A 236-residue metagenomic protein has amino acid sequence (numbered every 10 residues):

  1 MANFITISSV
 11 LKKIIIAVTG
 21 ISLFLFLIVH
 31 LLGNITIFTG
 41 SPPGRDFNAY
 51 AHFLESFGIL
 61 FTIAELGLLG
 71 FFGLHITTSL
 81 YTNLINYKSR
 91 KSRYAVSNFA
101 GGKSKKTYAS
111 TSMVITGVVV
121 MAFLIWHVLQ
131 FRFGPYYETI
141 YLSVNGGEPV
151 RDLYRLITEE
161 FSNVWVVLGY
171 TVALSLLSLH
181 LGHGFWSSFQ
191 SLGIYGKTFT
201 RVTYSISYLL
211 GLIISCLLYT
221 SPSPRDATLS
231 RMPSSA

Functional and structural regions predicted by a protein language model:
I7-L23, T107-V118, Y204-G211: Alpha-helical transmembrane segments and their helix-start/interface "positive-inside/aromatic belt" motifs in integral
F24-I37: Alpha-helical transmembrane segments of multi-pass membrane proteins
S41-F57, G146-G147: Perimembrane loop-to-helix junctions flanking transmembrane segments
I115-V144: Transmembrane alpha-helix/helix-exit interface in multi-pass inner-membrane proteins
G134-F161: Membrane-interface interhelical connector segments
S178-G196: Transmembrane alpha-helical segments of integral membrane proteins
S191-L210: Interfacial loop-to-transmembrane junctions
Y219-D226: Conserved small/polar residues in nucleotide/adenosyl-binding loops
